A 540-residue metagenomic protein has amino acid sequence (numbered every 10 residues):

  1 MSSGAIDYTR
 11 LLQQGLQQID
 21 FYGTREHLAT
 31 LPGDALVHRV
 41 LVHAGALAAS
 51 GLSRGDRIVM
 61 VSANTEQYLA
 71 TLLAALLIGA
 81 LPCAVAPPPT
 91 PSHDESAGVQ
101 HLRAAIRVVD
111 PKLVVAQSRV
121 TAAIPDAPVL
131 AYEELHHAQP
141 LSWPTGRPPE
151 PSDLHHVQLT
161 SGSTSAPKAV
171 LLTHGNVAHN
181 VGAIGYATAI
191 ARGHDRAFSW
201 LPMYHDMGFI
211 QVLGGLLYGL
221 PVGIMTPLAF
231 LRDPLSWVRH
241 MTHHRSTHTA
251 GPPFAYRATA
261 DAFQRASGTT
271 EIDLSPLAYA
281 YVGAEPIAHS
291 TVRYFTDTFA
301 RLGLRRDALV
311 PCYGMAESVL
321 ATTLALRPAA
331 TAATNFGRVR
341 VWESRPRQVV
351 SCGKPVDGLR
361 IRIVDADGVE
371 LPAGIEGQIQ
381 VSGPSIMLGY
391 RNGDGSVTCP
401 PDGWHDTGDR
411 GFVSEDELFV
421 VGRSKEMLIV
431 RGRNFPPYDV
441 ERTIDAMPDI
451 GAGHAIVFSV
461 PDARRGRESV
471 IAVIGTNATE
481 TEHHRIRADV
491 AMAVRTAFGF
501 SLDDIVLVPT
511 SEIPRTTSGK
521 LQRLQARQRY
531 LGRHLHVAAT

Functional and structural regions predicted by a protein language model:
M1-S50, R54, L72, D110: N-lobe entry segment of adenylate-forming
I6, K354-R362, D367-G374, Q378-N434: Conserved ATP-binding/catalytic segment of the ANL
L16-Q17, L141-L159, S165-A166, L171 (+3 more regions): Conserved pre-ATP/AMP-binding loop-to-beta segment of ANL
A29, A46-H93, R196-P202, N434: Conserved AMP-binding/adenylate-forming
A178-R196, D206-T247, R257, A262-S267: Conserved AMP-binding/adenylation subdomain of ANL enzymes
T242, T249, G383, L388-G389 (+1 more regions): AMP-binding/adenylate-forming catalytic core of the ANL superfamily
S246-A250, A262-P346, R360, G368: Gly/Ser/Thr-rich phosphate-binding loop
I456-S459, I471-A472, A491-T540: Conserved C-terminal "lid"/linker of ANL adenylate-forming enzymes
